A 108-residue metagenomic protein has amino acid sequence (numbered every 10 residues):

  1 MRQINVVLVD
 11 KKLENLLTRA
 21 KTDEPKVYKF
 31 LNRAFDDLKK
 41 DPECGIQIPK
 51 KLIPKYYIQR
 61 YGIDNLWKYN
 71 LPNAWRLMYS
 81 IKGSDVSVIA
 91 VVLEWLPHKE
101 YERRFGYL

Functional and structural regions predicted by a protein language model:
M1-D37: Arg/Lys-rich, positively charged N-terminal/basic patches that mediate binding to nucleic acids
M1-V7, C44-G45, P49, P54 (+1 more regions): An acidic, glycine-rich, mixed-charge low-complexity segment common to nucleic-acid enzymes
R2-Q3, T18-T22, R60, D64-L108: Enriched for short, Lys/Arg-rich terminal
F35, K39-P42, N73: Generic secondary-structure microfeatures
K40-Y69: A short, surface-exposed loop/turn module that caps and links secondary-structure elements
